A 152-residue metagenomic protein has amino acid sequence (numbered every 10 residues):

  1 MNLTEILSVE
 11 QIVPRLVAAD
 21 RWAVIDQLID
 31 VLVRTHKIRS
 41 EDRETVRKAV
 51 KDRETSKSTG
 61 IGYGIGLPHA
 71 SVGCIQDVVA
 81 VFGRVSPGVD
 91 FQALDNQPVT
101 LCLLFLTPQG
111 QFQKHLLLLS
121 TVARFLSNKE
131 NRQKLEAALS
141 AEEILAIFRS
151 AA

Functional and structural regions predicted by a protein language model:
M1-A152: Cytosolic covalent-transfer regions centered on His/Cys nucleophiles that carry phosphoryl or persulfide groups
